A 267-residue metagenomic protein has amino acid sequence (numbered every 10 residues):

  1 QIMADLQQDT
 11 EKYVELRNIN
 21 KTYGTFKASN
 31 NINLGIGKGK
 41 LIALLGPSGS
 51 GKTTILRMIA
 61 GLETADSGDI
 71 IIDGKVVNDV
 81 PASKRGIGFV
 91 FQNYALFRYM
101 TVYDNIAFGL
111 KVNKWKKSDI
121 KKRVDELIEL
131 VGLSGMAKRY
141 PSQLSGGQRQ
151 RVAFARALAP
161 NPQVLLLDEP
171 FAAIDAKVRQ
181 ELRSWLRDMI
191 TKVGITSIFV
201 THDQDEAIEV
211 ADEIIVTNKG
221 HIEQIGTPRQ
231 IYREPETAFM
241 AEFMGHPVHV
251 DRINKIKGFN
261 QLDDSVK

Functional and structural regions predicted by a protein language model:
L41, R85-G88, Q92, L96-F239: ABC ATPase nucleotide-binding domains
L45-P47: The feature captures the beta-strand-to-loop junction immediately N-terminal to the Walker
T53-L56, V152: ABC ATPase nucleotide-binding domain helices that frame the ATP-binding cleft
A60: Helix-to-loop junction immediately C-terminal to a conserved catalytic motif
G68-V76: Conserved ABC transporter NBD signature motif
E236-K267: ATPase nucleotide-binding modules
